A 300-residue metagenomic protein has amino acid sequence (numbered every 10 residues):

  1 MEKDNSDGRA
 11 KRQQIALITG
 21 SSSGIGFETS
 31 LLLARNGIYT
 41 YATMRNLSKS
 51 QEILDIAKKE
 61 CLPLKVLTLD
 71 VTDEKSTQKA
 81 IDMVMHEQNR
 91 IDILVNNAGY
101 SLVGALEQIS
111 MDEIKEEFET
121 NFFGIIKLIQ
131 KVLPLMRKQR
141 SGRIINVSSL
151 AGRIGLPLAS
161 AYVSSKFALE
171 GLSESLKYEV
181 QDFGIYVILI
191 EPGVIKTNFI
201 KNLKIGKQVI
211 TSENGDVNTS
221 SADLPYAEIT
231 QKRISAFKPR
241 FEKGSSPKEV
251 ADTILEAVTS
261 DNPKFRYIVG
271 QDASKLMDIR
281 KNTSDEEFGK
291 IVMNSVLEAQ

Functional and structural regions predicted by a protein language model:
S22-G24, N46: Conserved glycine-rich cofactor-binding loop
T68-K79, M111: The beta1-alpha1 cofactor-binding region of Rossmann-like NAD(H)/NADP(H)-dependent oxidoreductases
A105-L106, E113-K115: Substrate-binding pocket helix/loop in short-chain dehydrogenase/reductase
I129, S165-A168: Active-site helix of classical SDR
I129-Q130, E174: A short, exposed helix-loop element centered on a Lys and neighboring polar residues
S149: Residue(s) in the substrate-gating loop at a strand-loop-helix junction that position the organic substrate next
F183-K238: C-terminal beta-strand-loop-alpha-helix "lid" module of Rossmann-like NAD(P)-dependent dehydrogenases
